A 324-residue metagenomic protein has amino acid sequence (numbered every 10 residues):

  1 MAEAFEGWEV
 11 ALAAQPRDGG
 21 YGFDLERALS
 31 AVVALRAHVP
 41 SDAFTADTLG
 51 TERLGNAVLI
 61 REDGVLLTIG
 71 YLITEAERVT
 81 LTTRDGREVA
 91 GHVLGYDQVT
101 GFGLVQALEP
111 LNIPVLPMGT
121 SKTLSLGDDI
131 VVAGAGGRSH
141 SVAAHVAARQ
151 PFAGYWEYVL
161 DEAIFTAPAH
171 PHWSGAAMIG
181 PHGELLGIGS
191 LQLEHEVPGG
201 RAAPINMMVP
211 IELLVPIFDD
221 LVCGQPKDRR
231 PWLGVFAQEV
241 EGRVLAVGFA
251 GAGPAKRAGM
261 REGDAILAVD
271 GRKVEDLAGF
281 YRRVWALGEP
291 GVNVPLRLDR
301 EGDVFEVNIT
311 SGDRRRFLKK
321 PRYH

Functional and structural regions predicted by a protein language model:
M1-L25, L185-E241, R282, N293 (+2 more regions): C-terminal cap/linker of serine protease catalytic domains
E9-L12, P40-D42, L54, L59-S141 (+7 more regions): Conserved active-site neighborhood of the chymotrypsin/trypsin-like protease fold
L12, A169, D220-R283, R297-D299 (+2 more regions): PDZ/PDZ-like groove recognition
R27-F44, T48: A short, Trp-centered hydrophobic/proline-enriched beta-strand micro-motif
V33-L35, A57, G64, T68 (+14 more regions): Terminal peptide-recognition signature
H38, L94-Y96, R149, A169 (+5 more regions): Residue-level recognition of beta-strand microenvironments
D42-G50, L94-G101, R149-I164, V197-G200 (+2 more regions): Gly/Ser-enriched beta-turn/beta-hairpin loop segments
D47, A76-R78, I113, A133-H145 (+3 more regions): Active-site loop architecture of trypsin-fold serine endopeptidases
